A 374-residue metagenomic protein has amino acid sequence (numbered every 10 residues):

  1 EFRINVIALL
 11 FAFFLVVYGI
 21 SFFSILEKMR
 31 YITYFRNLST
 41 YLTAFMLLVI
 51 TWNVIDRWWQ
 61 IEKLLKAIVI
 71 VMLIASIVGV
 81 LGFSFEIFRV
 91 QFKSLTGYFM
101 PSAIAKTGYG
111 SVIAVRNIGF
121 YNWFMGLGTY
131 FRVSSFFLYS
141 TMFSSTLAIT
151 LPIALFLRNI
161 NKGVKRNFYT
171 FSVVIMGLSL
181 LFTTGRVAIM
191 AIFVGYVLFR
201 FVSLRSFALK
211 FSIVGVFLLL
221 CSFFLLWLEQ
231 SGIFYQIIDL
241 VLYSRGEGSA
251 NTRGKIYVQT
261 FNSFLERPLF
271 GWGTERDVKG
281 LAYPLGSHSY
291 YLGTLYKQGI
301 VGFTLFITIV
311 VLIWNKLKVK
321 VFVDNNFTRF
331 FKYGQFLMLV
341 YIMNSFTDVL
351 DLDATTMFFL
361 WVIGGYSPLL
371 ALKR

Functional and structural regions predicted by a protein language model:
E1, F35-L47, F143-L151, I189-V197 (+2 more regions): Membrane-embedded alpha-helical segments of multi-pass membrane proteins, especially the transmembrane helices
E1, V16-E27, Y341-M343, T355-V362: N-terminal signal-anchor transmembrane segment
E1-I20, L26, I32, W59-E62 (+5 more regions): Transmembrane signal-anchor hairpin modules in multi-pass inner-membrane enzymes, especially those that act on
L9, F13, R30-N53, A67-M72: Aromatic-anchored transmembrane helix interface
L15, G19, M46-L47, E62-S94 (+4 more regions): Alpha-helical transmembrane segments of multi-pass inner-membrane proteins
I77-R89, F124, T183, S203-S244 (+1 more regions): A membrane-periplasm/extracellular boundary helix in multi-pass inner-membrane enzymes that assemble envelope glycans
F131, L228-Q298, L317-F322: Long extracytoplasmic/lumenal interhelical loops at the membrane interface of multi-pass membrane proteins
V197, Y333-N344, V349-R374: Transmembrane alpha-helices of multi-pass inner-membrane enzymes
